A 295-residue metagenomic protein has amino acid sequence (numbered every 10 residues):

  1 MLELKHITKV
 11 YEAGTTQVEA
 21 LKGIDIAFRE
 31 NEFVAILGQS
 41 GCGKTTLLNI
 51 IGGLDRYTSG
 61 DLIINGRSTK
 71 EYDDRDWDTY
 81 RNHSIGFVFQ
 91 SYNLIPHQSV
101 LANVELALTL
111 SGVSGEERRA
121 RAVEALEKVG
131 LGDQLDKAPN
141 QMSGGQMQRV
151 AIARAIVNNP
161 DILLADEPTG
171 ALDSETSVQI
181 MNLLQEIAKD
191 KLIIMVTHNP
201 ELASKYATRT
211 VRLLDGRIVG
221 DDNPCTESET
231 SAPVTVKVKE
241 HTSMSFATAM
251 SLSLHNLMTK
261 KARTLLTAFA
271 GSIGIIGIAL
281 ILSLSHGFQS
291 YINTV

Functional and structural regions predicted by a protein language model:
G52: Helix-to-loop junction immediately C-terminal to a conserved catalytic motif
R67-S68, E105, T109-G112, E116-D133: Conserved ABC ATPase "signature" region
T79, A138-Q148: Conserved ABC ATPase signature
H83, L183-M195: Conserved catalytic loops of ABC-family nucleotide-binding domains
K137, V157-N158, K189: Conserved signature/switch motifs of ABC ATPase nucleotide-binding domains
L163-D166: Catalytic Walker B motif of ABC-type/P-loop ATPase nucleotide-binding domains
V236-I273: N-terminal Sec/SRP start-transfer signal
I276-V295: Alpha-helical transmembrane segments
